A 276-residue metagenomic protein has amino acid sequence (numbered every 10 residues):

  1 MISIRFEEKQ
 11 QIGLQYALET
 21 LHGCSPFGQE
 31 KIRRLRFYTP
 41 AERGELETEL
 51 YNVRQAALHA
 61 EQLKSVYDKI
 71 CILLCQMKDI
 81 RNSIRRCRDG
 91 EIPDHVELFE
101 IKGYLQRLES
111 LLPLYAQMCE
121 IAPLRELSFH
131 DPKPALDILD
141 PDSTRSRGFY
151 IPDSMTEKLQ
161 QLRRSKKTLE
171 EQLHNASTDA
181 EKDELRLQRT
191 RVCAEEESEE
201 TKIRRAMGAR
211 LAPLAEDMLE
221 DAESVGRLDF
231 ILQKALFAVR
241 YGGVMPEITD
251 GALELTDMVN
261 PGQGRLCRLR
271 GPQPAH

Functional and structural regions predicted by a protein language model:
M1-L74, R81-C87, I92-E109, L136-H276: Alpha-helical coupling/stalk and coiled-coil linker elements that connect catalytic or binding modules and transmit
Q106, S110-P113, E126-F129: DNA-processing P-loop NTPase/helicase core
A116-C119: Short, Lys/Arg-rich amphipathic alpha-helical interaction segments that bind nucleic acids or acidic protein surfaces
